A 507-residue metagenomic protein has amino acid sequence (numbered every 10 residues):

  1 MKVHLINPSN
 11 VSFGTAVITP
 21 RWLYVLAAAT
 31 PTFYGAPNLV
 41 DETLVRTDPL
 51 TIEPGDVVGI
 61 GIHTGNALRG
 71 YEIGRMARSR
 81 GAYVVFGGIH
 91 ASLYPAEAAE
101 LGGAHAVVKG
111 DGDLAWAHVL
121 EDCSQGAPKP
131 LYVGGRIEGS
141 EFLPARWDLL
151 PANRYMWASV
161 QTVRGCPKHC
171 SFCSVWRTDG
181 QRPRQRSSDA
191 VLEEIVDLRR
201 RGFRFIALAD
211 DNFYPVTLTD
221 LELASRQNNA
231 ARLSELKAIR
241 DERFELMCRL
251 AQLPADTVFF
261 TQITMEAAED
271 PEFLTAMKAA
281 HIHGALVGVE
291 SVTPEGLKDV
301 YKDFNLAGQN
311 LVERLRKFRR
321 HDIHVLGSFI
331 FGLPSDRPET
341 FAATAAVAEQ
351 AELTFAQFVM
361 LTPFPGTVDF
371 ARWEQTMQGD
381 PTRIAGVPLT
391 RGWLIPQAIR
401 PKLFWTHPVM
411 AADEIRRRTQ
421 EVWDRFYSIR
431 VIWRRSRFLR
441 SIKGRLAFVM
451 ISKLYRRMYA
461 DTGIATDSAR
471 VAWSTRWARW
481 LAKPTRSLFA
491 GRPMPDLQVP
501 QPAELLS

Functional and structural regions predicted by a protein language model:
M1-F203: Acidic, low-complexity intrinsically disordered segments
K2-P8, A36-L39, T51, A99 (+3 more regions): Radical SAM enzyme core and accessory elements
S9-V11, T64, N212, M265 (+1 more regions): Residue-level signal for short, function-critical loop segments
A29-F33, M76, R80, E97 (+14 more regions): Alpha-helical structural signal in soluble globular domains
N38-D41, F86, T261, G327 (+1 more regions): A structural preference for short, hydrophobic beta-strand core positions in alpha/beta folds
P95-E97, K168, F205, Y214-N228 (+4 more regions): Flexible glycine/acidic-rich beta-alpha junction loops that bind and position SAM and/or redox cofactors in anaerobic
E97-H118, A276-A285, A343-F358: Structural recognition of alpha->loop->beta junctions
L143-L326, L333, P338-A342, A346: Radical SAM [4Fe-4S] cluster-binding motif and immediate context
